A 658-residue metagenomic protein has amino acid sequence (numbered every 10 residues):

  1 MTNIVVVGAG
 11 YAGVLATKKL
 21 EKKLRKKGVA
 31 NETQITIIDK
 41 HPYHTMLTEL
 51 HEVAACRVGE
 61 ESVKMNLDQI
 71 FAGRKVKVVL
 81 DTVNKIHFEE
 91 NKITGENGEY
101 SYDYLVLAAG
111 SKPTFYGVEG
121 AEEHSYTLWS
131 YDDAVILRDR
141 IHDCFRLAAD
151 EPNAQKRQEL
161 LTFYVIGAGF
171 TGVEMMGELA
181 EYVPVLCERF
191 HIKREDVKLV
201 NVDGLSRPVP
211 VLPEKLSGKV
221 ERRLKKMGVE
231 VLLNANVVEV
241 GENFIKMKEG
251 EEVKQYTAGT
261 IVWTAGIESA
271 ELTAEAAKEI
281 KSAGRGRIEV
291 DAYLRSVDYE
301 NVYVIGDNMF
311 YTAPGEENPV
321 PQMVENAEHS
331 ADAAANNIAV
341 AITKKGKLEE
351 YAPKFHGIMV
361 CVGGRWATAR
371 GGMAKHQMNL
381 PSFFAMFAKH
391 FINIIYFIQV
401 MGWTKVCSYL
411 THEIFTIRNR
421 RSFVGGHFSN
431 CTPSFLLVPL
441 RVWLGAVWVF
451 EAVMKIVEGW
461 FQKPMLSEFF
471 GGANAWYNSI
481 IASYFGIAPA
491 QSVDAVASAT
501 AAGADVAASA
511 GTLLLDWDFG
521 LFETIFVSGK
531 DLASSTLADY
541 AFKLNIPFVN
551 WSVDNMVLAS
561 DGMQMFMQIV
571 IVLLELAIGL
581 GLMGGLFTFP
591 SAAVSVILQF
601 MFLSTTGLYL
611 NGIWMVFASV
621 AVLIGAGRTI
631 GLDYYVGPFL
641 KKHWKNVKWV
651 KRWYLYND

Functional and structural regions predicted by a protein language model:
M1-K77, F163, V173-V211: Beta1-alpha1 glycine-rich phosphate/pyrophosphate-binding loop at the start of Rossmann-like nucleotide-binding domains
M1-N3, V76-T162, E251, V262: FAD-binding core/adjacent interface of flavoenzyme oxidoreductases
V5-V7, Y100-K112, S130, I166 (+5 more regions): Short hydrophobic core segments
V78-K85, E181-V290: A Rossmann-like FAD-binding core segment of flavoenzymes
E123-R157, F244, K254-N326: FAD-site-proximal beta/loop scaffold in flavoenzymes
R157-L212, L216-R223, E230-L232, V320-C361: Rossmann-like dinucleotide-binding core of oxidoreductases
N326, S330-V424: C-terminal, flexible cofactor-proximal segment of oxidoreductases
T411-L574, T588-A593, L598, L603-M615 (+1 more regions): Alpha-helical membrane-anchoring segments
